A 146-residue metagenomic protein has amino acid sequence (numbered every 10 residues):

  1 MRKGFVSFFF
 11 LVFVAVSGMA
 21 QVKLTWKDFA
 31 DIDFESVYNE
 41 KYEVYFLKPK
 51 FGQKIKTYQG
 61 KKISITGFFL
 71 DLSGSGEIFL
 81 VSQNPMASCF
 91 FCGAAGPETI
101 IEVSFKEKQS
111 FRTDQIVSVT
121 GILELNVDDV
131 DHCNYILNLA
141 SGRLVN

Functional and structural regions predicted by a protein language model:
M1-G4: Positively charged n-region of N-terminal signal peptides that target proteins for export
V6-F9: Sec-dependent N-terminal signal peptides
V12: Non-catalytic beta/alpha edge segments that cap or flank active sites
A15-S17: N-terminal signal peptide c-region/cleavage motif recognized by signal peptidases
A20-N146: OB-fold and OB-like single-stranded nucleic-acid-recognition modules and their adjacent interaction interfaces
